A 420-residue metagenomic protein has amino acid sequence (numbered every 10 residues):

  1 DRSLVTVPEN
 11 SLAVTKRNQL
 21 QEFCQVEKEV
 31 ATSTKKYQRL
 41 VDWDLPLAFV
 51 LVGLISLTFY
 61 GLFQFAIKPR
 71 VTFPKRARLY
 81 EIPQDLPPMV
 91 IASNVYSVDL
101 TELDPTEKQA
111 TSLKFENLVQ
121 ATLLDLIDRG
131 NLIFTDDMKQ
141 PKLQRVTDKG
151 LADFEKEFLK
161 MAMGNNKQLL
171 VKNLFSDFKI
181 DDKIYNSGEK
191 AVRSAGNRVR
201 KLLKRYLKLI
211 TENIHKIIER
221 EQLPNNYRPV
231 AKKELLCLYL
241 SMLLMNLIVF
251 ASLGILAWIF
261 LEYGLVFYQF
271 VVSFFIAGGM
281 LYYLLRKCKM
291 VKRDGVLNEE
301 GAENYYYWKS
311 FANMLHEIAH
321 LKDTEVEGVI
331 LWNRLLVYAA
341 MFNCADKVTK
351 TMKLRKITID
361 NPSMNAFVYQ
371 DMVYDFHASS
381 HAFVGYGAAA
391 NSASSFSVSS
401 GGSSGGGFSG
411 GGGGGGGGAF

Functional and structural regions predicted by a protein language model:
D1-S3: Short, hydrophobic/aromatic-enriched beta-strand segments in well-ordered soluble domains
V7-S241, C288, K292-L331: Short, amphipathic alpha-helical interface elements at domain boundaries that mediate macromolecular binding
C24, E155, L159, S176-K179 (+6 more regions): Compositionally biased, low-structure terminal segments
Q38-L54, I255-G279: Hydrophobic alpha-helical transmembrane segments
A48, V52-S56, N246, F250 (+1 more regions): Hydrophobic alpha-helical membrane-embedded or membrane-associated segments
R193, N197-R205, L209, N213 (+3 more regions): Short hydrophobic helical membrane-anchoring segments positioned at the boundary with long low-complexity
C237-W258, V272-L281, W308-L315, F342: Hydrophobic membrane-spanning alpha-helices of multi-pass integral membrane proteins
